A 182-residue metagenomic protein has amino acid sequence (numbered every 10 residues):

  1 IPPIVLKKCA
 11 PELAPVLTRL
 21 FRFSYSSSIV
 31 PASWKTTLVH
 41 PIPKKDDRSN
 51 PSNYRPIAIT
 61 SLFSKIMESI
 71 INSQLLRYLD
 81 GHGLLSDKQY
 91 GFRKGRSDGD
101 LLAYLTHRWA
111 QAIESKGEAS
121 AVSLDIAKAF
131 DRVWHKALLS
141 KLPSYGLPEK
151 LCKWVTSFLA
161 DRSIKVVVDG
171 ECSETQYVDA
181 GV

Functional and structural regions predicted by a protein language model:
I1-V182: Conserved pre-catalytic core of RNA-dependent polymerases
